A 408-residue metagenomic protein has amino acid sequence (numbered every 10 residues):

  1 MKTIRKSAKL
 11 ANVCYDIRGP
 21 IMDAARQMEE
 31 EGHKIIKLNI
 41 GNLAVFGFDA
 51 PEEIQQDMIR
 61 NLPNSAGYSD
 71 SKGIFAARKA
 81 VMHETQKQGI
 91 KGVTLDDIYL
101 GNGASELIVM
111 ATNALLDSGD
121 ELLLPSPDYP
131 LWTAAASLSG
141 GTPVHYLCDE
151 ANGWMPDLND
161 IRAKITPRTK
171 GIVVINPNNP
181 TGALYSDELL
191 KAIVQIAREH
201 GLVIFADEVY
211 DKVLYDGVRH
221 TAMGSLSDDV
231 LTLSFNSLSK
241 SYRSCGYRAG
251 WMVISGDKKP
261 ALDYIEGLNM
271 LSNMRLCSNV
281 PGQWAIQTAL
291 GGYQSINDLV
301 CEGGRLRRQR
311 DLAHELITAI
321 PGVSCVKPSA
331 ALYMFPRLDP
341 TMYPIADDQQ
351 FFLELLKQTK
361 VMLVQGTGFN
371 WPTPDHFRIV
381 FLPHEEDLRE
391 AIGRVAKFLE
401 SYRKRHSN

Functional and structural regions predicted by a protein language model:
K2-K6, A11-G103, M110, C277 (+2 more regions): N-terminal small-domain helix-loop-helix segment of the aminotransferase-like
M28-E31, S139, E199-H200, V230 (+3 more regions): Helix C-cap/helix->beta junction micro-motif
Q55, S225-G304, H314-L316, F398-L399: Conserved core segment of the aminotransferase class I/II
K87, A163, P344-A346, Q350 (+2 more regions): PLP-dependent enzyme catalytic core of the Aspartate aminotransferase-like
D97, A114-A136: Conserved PLP-anchoring active-site segment centered on the Schiff-base-forming lysine
S137-V144: A short helix-loop-beta submotif of the ANL/AMP-binding
V144, D149-H220: Active-site phosphate-binding strand-loop segment of PLP-dependent enzymes
Q287, G303-H314, C325-D339, T373: Conserved glycine-rich beta-strand-loop-beta hairpin in the small C-terminal domain of fold type I
